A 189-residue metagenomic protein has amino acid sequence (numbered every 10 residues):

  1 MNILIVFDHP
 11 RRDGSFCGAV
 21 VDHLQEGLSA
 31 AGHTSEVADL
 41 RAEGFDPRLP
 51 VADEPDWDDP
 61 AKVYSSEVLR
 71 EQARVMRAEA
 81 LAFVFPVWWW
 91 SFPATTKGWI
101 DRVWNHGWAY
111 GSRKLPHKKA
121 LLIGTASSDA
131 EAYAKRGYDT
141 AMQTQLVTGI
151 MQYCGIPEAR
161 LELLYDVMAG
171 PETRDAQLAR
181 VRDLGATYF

Functional and structural regions predicted by a protein language model:
M1-W108, R160, M168-F189: N-terminal beta1-alpha1-beta2 submodule of the flavodoxin-like/Rossmannoid cofactor-binding fold
P10-R11, S127-E131, Y165-V167: A short, flexible beta-alpha/helix-coil linker loop
A109-P157: Short, glycine-/small-residue-rich phosphate/pyrophosphate-handling segment
